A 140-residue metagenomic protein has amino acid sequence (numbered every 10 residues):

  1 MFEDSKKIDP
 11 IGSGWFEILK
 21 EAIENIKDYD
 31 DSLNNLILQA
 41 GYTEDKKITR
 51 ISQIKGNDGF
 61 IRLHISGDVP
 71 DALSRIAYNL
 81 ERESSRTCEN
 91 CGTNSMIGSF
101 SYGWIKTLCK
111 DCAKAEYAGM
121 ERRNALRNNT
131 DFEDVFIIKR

Functional and structural regions predicted by a protein language model:
M1-S74, R140: Long, charged N-terminal interaction/targeting segments
L80-E81: Eukaryote-biased intrinsically disordered, low-complexity acidic regions enriched in Ser/Thr/Pro
S84-T87, Y102-I105: Short metal-coordination and nucleic-acid-contact micro-motifs, chiefly zinc-binding Cys/His arrays
C88-C91, C109: Short cysteine-rich clusters marking metal-coordination/redox-active sites
T93-S99, Y117: Short functional micro-motifs and their immediate structural scaffolds
G103-A115: Cysteine-rich micro-motifs
A113-N128: Short metal-binding segments enriched for Cys and/or His
D131-R140: Long, low-complexity, intrinsically disordered segments
